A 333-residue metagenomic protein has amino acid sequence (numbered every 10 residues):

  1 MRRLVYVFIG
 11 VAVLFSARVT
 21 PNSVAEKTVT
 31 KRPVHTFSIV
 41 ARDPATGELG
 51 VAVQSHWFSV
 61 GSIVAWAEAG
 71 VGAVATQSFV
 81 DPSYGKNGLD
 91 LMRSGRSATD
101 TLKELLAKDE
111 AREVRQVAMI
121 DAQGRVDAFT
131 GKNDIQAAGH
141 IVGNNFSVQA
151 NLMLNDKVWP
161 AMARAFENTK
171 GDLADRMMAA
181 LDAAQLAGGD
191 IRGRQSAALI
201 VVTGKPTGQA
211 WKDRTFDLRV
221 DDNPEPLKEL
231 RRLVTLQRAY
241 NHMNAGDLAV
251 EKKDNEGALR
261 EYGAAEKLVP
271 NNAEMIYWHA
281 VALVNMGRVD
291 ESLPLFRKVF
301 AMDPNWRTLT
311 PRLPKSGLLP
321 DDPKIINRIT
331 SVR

Functional and structural regions predicted by a protein language model:
N22-R192, L199, D221-K252, K267: Alpha/propeptide regions of enzymes that mature by internal proteolysis
N244, W278, R312-L313: Canonical tetratricopeptide repeat
D247-L248, V281, K315: Residue-level recognition of tetratricopeptide repeat
E251, N285-M286, L319: Register position in tetratricopeptide repeats
P270, A301-N305: Short coil turns that delineate tetratricopeptide repeat
M275, L309-T310: TPR alpha-solenoid repeat register
